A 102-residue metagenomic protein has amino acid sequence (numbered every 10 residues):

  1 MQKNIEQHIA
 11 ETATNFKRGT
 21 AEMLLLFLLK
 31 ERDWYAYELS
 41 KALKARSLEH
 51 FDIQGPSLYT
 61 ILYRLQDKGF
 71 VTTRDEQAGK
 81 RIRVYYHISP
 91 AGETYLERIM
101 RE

Functional and structural regions predicted by a protein language model:
M1-T20, I99: Intrinsically disordered, low-complexity serine/threonine- and proline-rich regulatory segments
A13-S57: N-terminal helix-turn-helix DNA-binding core of bacterial DNA-binding proteins
L43, L62, L96, M100: Short amphipathic alpha-helical/adjacent loop interface patches that line ligand and macromolecule-binding sites
L43, S47, D75-Q77, P90: Short, well-ordered turn and helix-capping elements at secondary-structure junctions
L58-L65: Basic amphipathic alpha-helical segments that dock to polyanions
Q66-I82, H87: Beta-hairpin "wing" of winged helix-turn-helix
K80-M100: Basic, amphipathic "hinge/linker" alpha-helix immediately C-terminal to the N-terminal HTH DNA-binding motif
